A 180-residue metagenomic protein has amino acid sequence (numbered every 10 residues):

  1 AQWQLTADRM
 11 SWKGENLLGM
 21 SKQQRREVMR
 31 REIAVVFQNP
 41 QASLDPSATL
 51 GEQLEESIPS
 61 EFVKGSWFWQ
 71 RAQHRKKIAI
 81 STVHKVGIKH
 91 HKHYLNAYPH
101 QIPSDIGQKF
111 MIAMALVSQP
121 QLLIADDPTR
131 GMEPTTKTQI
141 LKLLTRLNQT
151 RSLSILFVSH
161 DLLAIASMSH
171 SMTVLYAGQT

Functional and structural regions predicted by a protein language model:
Q2-T6, N16-A34, E52, S60 (+1 more regions): ABC ATPase NBD coupling module
V117-Q121: A short, proline-enriched helix->beta-strand linker immediately N-terminal to the Walker B motif in ABC-type P-loop
L123-D126: Catalytic Walker B motif of ABC-type/P-loop ATPase nucleotide-binding domains
T138-R151: Helical segment within the ABC ATPase nucleotide-binding domain
S152-V158: Conserved H-loop
I165-S167: A short, surface-exposed alpha-helical micro-motif characterized by mixed small hydrophobic and charged/polar residues
S171: Short, glycine/charged-rich "phosphate-handling" switch motifs in NTP-dependent and phosphotransfer domains
